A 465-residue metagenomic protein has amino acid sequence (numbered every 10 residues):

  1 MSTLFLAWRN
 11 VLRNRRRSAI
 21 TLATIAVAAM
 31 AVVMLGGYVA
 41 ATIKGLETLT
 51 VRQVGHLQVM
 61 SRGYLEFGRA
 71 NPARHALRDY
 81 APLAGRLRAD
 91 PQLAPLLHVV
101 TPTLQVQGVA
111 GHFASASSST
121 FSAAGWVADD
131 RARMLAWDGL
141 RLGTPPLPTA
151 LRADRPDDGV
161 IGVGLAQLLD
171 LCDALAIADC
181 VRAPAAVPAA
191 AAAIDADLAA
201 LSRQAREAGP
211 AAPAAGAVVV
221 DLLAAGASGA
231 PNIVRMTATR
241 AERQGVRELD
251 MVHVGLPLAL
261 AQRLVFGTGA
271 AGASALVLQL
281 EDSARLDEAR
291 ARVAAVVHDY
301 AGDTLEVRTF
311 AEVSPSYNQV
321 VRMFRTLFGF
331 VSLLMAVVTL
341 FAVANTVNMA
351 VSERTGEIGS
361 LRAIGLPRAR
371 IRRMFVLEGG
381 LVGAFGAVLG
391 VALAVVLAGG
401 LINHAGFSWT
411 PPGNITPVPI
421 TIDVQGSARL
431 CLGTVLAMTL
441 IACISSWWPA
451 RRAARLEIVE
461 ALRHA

Functional and structural regions predicted by a protein language model:
M1-V33, E47-T48: N-terminal Sec/SRP start-transfer signal
A23, R325-T346, A384, L393 (+1 more regions): Internal alpha-helical transmembrane segments of multipass membrane proteins, especially hydrophobic lipid-embedded
G36-S122, D129-R155: Hydrophobic, regular-secondary-structure patches
Y38, T42, E248, D282-F341 (+2 more regions): Peri-transmembrane interface segments
T42, M323, V388-T434, W447 (+1 more regions): Short helix-loop junctions at transmembrane helix boundaries
V160, G164, L168-L305: Basic-flanked hydrophobic alpha-helices used for secretion and membrane insertion
N348-A350, T355-I402: Transmembrane alpha-helical interface segments in multi-pass membrane proteins
R452-A465: Short cytosolic juxtamembrane segments of multi-pass membrane proteins
